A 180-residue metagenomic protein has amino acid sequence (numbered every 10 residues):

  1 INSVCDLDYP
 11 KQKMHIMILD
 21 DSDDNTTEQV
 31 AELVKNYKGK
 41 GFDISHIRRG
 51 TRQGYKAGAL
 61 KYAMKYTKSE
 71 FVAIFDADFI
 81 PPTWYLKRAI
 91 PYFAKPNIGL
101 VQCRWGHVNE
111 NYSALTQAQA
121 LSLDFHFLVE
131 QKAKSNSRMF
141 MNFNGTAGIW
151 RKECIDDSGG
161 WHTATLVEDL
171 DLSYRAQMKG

Functional and structural regions predicted by a protein language model:
I1-N2: Membrane-proximal cytosolic interface modules of multi-pass membrane proteins
C5-I47, R52: Acidic donor-binding segment of Leloir-type glycosyltransferases
Q12-M14, I98, G180: Short glycine-/polar-rich loops that comprise or flank the Walker A/P-loop and associated switch/sensor motifs
H15-M17, D156, D171: Cell-envelope/extracellular polymer assembly enzymes that use nucleotide-activated donors
D21, S69, A77-F79, E168: Short acidic donor-binding/metal-coordinating loop in glycosyltransferase active sites
E32-F71, T83-L166, Q177: Long helical/loop segments within the catalytic core of UDP-sugar-dependent glycosyltransferases, especially the large
L166-L172: Acidic donor-binding loop at a coil-to-helix junction in glycosyltransferase catalytic cores that engages
